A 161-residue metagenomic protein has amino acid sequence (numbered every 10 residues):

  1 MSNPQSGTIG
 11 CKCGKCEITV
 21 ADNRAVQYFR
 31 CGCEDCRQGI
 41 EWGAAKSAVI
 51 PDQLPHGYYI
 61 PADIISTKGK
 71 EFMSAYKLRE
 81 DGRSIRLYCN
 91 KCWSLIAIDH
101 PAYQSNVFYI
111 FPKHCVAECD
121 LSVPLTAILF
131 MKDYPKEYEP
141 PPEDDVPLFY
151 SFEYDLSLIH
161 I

Functional and structural regions predicted by a protein language model:
M1-G10, C16-I159: A short Gly-Trp-Pro
